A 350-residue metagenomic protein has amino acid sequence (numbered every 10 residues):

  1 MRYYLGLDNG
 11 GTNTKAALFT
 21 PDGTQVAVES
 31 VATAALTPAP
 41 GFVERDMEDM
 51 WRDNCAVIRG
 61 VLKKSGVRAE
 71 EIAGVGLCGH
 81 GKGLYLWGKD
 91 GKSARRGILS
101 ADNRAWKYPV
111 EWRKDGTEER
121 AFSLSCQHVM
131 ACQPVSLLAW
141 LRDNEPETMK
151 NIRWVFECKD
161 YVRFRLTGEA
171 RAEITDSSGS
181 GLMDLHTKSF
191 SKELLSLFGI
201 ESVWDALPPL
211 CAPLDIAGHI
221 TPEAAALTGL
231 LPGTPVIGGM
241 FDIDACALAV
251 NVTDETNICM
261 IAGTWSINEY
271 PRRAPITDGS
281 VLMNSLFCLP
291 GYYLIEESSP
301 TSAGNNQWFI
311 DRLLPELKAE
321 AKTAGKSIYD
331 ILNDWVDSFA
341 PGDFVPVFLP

Functional and structural regions predicted by a protein language model:
M1-R96, K107, S123, N151 (+3 more regions): N-terminal glycine/serine-rich phosphate-binding loop of ATP-dependent small-molecule kinases, especially carbohydrate
L5-G6, P21, R113-S125, M130 (+4 more regions): Active-site core segments that coordinate phosphate-bearing ligands/cofactors across diverse enzyme families
K15-A16, D46, G79-L86, R96 (+6 more regions): Basic, gly/Ser/Thr/Pro-rich low-complexity segments located predominantly at protein N termini
P38-G41, A94-I98, L286-E296: Short beta-alpha connecting loops at secondary-structure transitions that line or flank enzyme active sites
K63-S100, H128-C132, R163-D184, P209-L214: Short beta-strand-loop/turn "lid" adjacent to the catalytic site in phosphate-handling enzymes
I98-D115: Short alpha-helix plus adjacent loop in nuclease-associated cores
G199-A212: A conserved helix-loop-beta module that forms one wall/lid of the active-site cleft in ATP-utilizing catalytic domains
